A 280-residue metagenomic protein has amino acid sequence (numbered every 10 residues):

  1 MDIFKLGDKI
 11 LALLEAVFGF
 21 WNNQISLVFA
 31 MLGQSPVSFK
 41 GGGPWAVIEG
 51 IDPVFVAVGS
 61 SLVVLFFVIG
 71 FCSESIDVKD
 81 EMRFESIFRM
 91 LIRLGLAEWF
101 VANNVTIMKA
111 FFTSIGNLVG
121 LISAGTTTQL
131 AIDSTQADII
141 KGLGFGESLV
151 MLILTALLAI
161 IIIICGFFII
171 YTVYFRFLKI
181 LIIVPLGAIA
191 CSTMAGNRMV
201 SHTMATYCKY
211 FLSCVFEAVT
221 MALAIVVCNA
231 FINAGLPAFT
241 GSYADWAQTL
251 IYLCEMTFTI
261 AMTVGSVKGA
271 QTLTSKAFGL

Functional and structural regions predicted by a protein language model:
M1-L65, D77-E85, E98-I162, H202-T206 (+2 more regions): Gly/Ser-rich, low-complexity
L62-L96, L186-S201: Hydrophobic transmembrane alpha-helix segments characteristic of membrane transport and insertion machinery
F88-W99, F211-E217: Transmembrane alpha-helical segments of multi-pass membrane proteins
L158, I162-M194, K209-I232: Alpha-helical transmembrane segments of helical membrane proteins, especially in multi-pass transport, channel
